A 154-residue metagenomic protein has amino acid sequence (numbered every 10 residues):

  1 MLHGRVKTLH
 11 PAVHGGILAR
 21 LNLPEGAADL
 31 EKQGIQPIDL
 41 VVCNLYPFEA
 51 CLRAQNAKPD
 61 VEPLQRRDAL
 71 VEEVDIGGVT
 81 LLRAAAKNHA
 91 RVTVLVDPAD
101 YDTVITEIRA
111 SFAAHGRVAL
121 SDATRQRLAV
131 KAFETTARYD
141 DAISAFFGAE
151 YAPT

Functional and structural regions predicted by a protein language model:
M1-R53: Glycine-rich nucleotide/cofactor/substrate-binding loop typically near the N-terminus or early in the first domain
I35-T154: Internal alpha/beta core interface subdomains
